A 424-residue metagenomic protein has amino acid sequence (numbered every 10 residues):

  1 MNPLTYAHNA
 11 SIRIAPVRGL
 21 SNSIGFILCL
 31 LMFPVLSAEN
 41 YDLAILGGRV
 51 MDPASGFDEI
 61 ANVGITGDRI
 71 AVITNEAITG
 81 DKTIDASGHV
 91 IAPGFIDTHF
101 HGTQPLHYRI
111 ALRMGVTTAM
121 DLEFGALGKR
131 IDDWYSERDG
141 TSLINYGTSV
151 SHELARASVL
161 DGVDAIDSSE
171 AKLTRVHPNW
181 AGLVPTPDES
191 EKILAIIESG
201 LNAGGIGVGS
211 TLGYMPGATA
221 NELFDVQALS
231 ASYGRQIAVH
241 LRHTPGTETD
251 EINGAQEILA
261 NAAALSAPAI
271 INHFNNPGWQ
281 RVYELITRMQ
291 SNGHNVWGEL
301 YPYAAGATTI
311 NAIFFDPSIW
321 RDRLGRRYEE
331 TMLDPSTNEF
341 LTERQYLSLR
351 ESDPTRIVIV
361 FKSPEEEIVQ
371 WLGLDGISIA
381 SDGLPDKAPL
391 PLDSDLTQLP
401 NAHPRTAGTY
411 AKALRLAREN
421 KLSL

Functional and structural regions predicted by a protein language model:
M1-R18: N-terminal secretory signal peptides that target proteins for export/translocation
S23-P34: Bacterial N-terminal signal peptides
E39-A44, V50-A92: Histidine-rich, glycine-flanked metal-binding segment
G48, D68, G88, H99 (+6 more regions): Divalent metal-coordination and catalytic microenvironments
E76-T79, D85-T141: Metal-associated gating/positioning segment near the N- to mid-region
G94-T103, L212, I237-H243: Histidine-centered catalytic micro-motifs
T141, V226-R235: Alpha-helix-loop-beta-strand connector modules within alpha/beta enzyme cores
V150, R156-A220, A255, L259-A263 (+1 more regions): Active-site neighborhoods of metal-dependent hydrolases
